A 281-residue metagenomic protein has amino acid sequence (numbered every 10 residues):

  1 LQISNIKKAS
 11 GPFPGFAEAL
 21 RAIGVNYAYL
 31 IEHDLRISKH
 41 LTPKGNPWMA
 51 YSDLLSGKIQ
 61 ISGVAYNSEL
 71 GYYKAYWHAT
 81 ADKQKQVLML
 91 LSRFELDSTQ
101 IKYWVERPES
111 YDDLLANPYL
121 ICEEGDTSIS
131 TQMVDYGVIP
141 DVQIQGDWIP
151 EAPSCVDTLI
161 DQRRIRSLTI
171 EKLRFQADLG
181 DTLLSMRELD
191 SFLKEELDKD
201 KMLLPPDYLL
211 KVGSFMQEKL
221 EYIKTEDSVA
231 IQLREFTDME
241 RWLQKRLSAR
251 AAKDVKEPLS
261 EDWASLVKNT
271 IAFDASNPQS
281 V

Functional and structural regions predicted by a protein language model:
L1-V281: Helicase P-loop NTPase motor core of nucleic-acid translocases
